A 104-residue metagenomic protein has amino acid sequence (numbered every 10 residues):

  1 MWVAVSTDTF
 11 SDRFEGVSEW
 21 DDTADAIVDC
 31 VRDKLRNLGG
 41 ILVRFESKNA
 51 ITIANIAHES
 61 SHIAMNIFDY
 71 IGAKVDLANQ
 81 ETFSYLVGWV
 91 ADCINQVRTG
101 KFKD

Functional and structural regions predicted by a protein language model:
M1-E15, K101-D104: N-terminal soluble segments of membrane proteins
D8-I51, I63-I67: Active-site scaffold of zinc-dependent metalloenzymes
A50-A54, A73: Alpha-helical hydrophobic/aromatic positions enriched in membrane-embedded helices and signal peptides
I56-H58: A short, structured loop/turn motif at beta-sheet edges
S60-L77: Catalytic Zn2+-binding segment of zinc metalloproteases
V75-D104: Post-HExxH zinc-binding segment in Zn-dependent metallohydrolases
